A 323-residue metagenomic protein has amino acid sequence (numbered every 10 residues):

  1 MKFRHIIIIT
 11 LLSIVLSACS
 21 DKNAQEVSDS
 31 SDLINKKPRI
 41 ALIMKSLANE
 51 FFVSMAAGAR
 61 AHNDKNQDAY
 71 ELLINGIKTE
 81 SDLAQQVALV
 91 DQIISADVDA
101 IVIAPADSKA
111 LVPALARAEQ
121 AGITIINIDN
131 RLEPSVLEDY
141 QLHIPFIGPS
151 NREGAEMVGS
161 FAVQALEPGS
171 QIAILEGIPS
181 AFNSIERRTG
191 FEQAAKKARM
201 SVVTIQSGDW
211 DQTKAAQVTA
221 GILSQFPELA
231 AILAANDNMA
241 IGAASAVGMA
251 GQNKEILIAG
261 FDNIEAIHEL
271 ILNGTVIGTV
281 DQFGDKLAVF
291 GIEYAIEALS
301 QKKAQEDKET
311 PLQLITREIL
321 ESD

Functional and structural regions predicted by a protein language model:
M1-R39, A116-A121: Short, low-complexity disordered leader/linker segments with a strong preference for bacterial N-terminal type II
C19-S20, E26-K36, L175, P179 (+4 more regions): Hinge/cleft segment of the Venus flytrap/periplasmic-binding protein
R39-G58, H62, N66, L73-V87 (+5 more regions): Extracytoplasmic "Venus flytrap"
I40, Q86, P145-I172, A215 (+2 more regions): Hydrophobic alpha-helical segments within soluble ligand-binding/sensing domains
F51-N66, G154-V158, F182-S201, V218 (+3 more regions): Short, solvent-exposed amphipathic alpha-helices that sit in or adjacent to ligand/effector-binding or catalytic
E71-D97, I205-F226, A240-I241: Structural motif
I103-Q120, F191, G208-E269: Hydrophobic alpha-helical
S108-E153, Q171, I264-L272, I277: Flexible loop/hinge segments that line or gate small-molecule binding clefts
